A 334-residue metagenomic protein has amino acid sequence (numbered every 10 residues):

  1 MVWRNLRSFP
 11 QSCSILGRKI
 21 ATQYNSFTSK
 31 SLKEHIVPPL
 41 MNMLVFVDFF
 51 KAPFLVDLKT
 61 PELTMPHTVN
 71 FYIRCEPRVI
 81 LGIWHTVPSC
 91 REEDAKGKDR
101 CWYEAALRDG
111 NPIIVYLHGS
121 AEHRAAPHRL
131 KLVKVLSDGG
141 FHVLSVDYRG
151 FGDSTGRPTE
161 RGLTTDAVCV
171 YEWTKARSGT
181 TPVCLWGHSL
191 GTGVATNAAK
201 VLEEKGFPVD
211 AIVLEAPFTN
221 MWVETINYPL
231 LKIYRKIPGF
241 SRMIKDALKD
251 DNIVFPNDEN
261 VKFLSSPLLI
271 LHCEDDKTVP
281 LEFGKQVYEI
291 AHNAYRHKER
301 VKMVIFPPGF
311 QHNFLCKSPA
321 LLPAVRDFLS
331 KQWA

Functional and structural regions predicted by a protein language model:
V2-C75, I80-E92, G97-R100: An N-terminal hydrophobic leader/cap segment in hydrolases
E76-W173, P182, G193: Membrane-embedded segments
L117, Y148, L214-E215, F306-P307: Alpha/beta-hydrolase
G187-G191, A195: Gly/Ala-rich beta-loop-alpha elbow adjacent to hydrolase catalytic centers
N197-S266, N313-K317: Hydrolase active-site cap/lid region
F263-S265, L269-H272, D276: Short beta-strand/loop motif that positions the catalytic acidic residue of the alpha/beta-hydrolase fold
L281, K285-Y288, N293-A334: C-terminal catalytic histidine-bearing segment of alpha/beta-hydrolase fold enzymes
